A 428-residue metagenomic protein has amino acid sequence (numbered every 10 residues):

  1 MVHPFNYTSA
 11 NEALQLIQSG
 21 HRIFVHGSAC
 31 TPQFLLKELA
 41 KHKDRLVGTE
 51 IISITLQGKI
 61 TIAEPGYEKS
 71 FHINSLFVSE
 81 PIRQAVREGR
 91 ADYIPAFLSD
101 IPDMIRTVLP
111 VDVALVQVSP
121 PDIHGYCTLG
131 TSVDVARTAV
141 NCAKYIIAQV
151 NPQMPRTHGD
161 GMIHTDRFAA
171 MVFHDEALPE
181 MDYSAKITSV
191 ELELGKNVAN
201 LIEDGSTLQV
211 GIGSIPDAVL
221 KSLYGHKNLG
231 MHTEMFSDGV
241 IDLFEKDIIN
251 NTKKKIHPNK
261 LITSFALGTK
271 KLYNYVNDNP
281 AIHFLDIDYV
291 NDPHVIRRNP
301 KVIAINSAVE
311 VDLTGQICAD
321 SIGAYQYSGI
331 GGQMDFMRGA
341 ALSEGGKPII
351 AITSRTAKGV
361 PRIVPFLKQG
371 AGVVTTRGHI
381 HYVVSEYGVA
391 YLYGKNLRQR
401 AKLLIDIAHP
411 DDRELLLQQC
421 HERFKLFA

Functional and structural regions predicted by a protein language model:
M1-A428: Conserved alpha/beta enzyme-core scaffold
